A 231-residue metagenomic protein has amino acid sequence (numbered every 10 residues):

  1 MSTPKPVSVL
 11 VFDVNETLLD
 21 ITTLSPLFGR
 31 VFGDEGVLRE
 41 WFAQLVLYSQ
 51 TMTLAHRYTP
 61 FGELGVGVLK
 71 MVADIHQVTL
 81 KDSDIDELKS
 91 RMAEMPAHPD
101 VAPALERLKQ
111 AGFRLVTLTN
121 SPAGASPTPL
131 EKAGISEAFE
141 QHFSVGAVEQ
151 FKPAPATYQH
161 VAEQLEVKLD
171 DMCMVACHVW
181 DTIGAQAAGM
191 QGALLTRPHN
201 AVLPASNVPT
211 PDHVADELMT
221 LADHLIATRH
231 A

Functional and structural regions predicted by a protein language model:
S2-V46: Active-site neighborhood of HAD-like aspartate-dependent phosphohydrolases
S2-V7, A102, E106-K109, L118 (+2 more regions): Asp-based, Mg2+/Mn2+-dependent phosphohydrolase catalytic module
L24, V37-L38, D84, I135-A138: Hydrophobic side chains within well-formed alpha-helices
S25, L38, F42, G62-K70 (+1 more regions): An amphipathic alpha-helix signature
D34-E40, H76-D86, L169-D170: Short, surface-exposed acidic
S49-E87: A metal-dependent, Asp-based hydrolase signature
G62-E63, L80-T117, P127, P155: Short, acidic loop-to-helix structural element flanking the phosphoryl-transfer center in phosphate-processing enzymes
